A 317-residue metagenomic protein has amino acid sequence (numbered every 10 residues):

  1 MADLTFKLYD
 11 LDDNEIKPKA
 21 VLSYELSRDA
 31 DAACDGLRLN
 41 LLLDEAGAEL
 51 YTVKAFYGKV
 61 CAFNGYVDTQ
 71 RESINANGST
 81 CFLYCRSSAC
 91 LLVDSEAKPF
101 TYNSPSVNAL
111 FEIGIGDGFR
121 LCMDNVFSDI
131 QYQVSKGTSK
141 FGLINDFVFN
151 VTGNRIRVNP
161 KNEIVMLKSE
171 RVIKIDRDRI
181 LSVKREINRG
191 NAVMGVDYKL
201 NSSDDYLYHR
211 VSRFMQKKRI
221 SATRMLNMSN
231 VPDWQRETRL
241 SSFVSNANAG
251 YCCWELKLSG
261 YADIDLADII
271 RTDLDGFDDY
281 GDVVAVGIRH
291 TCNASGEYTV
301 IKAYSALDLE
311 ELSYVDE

Functional and structural regions predicted by a protein language model:
M1-A97, F149-T152, R157, R179-L181 (+1 more regions): Assembly/oligomerization scaffold segments
A2-L11, N40-E72, N103-D117, S259-D282 (+1 more regions): Short, acidic/charged, Gly/Pro-enriched secondary-structure junctions
L4-L8, T52-G58, A97, Y102 (+12 more regions): Generic preference for hydrophobic/aromatic residues in regular secondary structure cores
K17-A46, V183-E317: An acidic/polar, Gly/Ser/Thr-rich interaction patch typically located in mid-to-C-terminal regions of proteins
L37, G65, T101, N125 (+3 more regions): Broad hydrophobic/π-residue packing in well-ordered secondary structure
Q70, Q131-Q133, Q216, Q235: Residue-identity detector for glutamine
S79-N188: Charged- and aromatic-enriched interaction segments used to assemble and dock large macromolecular complexes
